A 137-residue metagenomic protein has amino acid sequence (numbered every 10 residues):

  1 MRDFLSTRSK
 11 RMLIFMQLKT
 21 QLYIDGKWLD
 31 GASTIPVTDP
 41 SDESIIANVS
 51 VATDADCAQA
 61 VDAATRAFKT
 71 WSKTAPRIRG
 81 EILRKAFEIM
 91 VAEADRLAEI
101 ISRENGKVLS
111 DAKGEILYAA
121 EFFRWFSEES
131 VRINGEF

Functional and structural regions predicted by a protein language model:
R2-N48, E81, K85, I133-F137: Terminal low-complexity tails and localization/encapsulation signals of metabolic enzymes
I46-I133: Glycine-rich loop-to-alpha-helix module at the N-terminal edge of alpha/beta enzyme cores
